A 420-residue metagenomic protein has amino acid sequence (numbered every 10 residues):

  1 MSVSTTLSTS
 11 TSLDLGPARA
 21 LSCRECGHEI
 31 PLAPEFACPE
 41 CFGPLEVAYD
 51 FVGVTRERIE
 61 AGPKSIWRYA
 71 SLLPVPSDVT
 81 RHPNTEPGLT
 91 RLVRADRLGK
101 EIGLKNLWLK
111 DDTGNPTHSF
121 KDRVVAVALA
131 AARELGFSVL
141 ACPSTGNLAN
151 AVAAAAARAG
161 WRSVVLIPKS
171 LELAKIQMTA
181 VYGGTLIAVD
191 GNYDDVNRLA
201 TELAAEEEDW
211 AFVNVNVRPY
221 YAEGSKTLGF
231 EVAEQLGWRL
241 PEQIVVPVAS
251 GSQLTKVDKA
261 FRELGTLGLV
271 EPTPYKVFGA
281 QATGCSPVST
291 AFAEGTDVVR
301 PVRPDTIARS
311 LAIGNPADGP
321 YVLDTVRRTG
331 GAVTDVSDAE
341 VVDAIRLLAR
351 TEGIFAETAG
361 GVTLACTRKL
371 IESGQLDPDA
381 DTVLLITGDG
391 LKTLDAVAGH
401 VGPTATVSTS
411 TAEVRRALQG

Functional and structural regions predicted by a protein language model:
S2-G420: PLP-dependent amino-acid enzyme catalytic core
